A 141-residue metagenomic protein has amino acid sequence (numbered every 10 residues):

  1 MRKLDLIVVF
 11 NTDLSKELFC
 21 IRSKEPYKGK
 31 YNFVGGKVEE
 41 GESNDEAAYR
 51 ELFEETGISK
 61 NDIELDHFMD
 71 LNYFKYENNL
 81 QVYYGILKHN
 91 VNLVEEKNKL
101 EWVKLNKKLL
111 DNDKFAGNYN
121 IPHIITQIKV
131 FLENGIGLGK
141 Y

Functional and structural regions predicted by a protein language model:
M1-L18, V34-K37: Conserved N-terminal beta-strand and adjoining loop/helix that marks the start of the Nudix/MutT-like hydrolase domain
K3, L14, L71-K108, N118-I136: Active-site-adjacent beta-strand/loop module that shapes the phosphate/pyrophosphate-binding cleft
I21, M69-L71: Short hydrophobic alpha-helix segments
R22-P26, E101: Short, solvent-exposed aromatic-acidic interface loops
P26-G29, N92: A conserved beta-turn-beta hairpin within the catalytic core of GNAT-like acetyltransferases that forms part
K28-F33, K104: A short, polar/proline- and glycine-enriched secondary-structure boundary/capping micro-motif
V34-H67: The catalytic Nudix box helix
G139-Y141: Short acidic DE-rich linear segments
